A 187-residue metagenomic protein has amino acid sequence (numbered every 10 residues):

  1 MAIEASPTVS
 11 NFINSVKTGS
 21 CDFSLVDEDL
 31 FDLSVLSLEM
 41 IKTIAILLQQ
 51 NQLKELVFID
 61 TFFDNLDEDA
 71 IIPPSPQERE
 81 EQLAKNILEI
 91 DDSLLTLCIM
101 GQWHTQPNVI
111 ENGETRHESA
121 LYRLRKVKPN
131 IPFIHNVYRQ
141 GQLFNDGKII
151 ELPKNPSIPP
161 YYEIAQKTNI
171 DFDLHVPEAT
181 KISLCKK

Functional and structural regions predicted by a protein language model:
A2-K187: Compositional signal for N-terminal targeting/processing segments
